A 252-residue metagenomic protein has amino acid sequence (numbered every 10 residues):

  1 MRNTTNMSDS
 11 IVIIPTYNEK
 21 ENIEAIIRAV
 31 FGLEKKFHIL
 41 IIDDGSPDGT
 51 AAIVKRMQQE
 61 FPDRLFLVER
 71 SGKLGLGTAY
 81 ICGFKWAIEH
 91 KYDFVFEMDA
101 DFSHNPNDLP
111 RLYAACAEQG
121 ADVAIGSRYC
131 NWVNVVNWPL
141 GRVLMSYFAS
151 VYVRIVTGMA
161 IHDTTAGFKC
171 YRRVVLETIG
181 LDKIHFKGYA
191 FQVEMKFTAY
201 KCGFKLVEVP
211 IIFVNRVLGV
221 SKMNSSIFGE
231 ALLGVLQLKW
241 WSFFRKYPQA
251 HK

Functional and structural regions predicted by a protein language model:
M1-A29: N-proximal low-complexity "stem/linker" segments adjacent to membrane-targeting elements
M1-S10, G158, D182-K252: Hydrophobic helical membrane-anchoring modules
I14, K36-S46, V68-E69, M98: Short beta-strand/loop segment that forms part of the nucleotide-sugar
E21-A25, D48-M57: Acidic helix N-cap motif at the loop->helix transition within catalytic regions of sugar-transfer enzymes
R28-F37: Short, acidic, metal-binding catalytic loop of nucleotide-sugar glycosyltransferases
V30, G83, D101, R172 (+3 more regions): Residue-level signature of catalytic and energy-coupling elements of molecular machines, predominantly ATP/GTP-dependent
D43-A52, F102: A conserved acidic beta->alpha catalytic loop
R70-E89, F94, P106-Y189, R216-L233: Acceptor/aglycone-binding surface of glycosyltransferases and processive sugar-polymer synthases
